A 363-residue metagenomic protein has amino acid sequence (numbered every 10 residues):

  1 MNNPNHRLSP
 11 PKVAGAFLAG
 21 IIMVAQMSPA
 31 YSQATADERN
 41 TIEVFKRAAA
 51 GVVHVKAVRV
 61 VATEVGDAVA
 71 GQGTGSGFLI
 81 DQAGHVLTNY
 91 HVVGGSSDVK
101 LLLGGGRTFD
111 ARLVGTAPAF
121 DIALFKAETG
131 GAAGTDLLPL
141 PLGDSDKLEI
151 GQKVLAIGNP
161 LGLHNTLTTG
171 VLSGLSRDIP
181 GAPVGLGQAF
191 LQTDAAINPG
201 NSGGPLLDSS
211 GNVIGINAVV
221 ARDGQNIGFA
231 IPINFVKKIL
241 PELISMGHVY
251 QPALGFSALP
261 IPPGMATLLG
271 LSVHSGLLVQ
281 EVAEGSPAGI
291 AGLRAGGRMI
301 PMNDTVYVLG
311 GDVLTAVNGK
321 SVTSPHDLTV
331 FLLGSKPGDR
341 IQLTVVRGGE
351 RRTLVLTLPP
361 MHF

Functional and structural regions predicted by a protein language model:
N2-F17: Bacterial N-terminal signal peptides that target proteins for export
G15-Q26: Bacterial N-terminal signal peptides
Y31-S275, Q280-E284, M302, P325-T329 (+4 more regions): Serine-dependent protease modules
V86-L87, I290-P325: Conserved PDZ fold ligand-binding element
P287: Change "using UDP/GDP/dTDP sugars" to "using nucleotide sugars
